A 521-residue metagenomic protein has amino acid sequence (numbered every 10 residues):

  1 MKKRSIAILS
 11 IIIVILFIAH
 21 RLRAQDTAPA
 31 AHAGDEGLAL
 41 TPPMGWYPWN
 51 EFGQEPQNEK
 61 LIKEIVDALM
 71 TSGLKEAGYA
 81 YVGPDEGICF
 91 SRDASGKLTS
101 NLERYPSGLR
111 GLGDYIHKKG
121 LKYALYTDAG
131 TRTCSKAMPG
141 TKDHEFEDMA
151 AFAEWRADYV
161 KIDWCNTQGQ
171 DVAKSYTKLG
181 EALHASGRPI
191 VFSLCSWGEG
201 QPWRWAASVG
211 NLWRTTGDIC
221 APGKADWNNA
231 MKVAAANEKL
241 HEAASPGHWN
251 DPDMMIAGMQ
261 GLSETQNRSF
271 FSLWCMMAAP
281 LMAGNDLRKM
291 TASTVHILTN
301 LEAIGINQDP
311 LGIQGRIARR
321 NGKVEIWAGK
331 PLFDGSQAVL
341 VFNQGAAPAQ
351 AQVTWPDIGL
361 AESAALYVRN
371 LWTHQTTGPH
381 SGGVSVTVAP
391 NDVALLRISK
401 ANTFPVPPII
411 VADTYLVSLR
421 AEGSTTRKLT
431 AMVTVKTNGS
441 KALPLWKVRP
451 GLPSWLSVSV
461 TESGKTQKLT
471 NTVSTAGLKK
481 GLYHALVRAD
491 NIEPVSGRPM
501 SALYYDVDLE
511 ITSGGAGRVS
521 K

Functional and structural regions predicted by a protein language model:
E51, I65-G169: Aromatic-lined carbohydrate-binding/catalytic grooves of carbohydrate-active enzymes
H144-E147, V191-D286: Glycan-recognition surfaces
W274-M277, M282-G284, R320-L360: Carbohydrate-binding surface patches
G378-V406: C-terminal beta-strand-rich structural cap/linker in extracellular carbohydrate-active enzymes
T403-N438, T475, L509, G514-V519: Beta-sheet-dominated interaction scaffolds and their linkers
P407-Y415, N438-T470, V519: Surface-exposed binding patches on compact interaction domains or structured appendages
G481-V495: A short beta-strand micro-motif common to beta-rich folds, especially ectodomain repeats
G497-S513: C-terminal edge beta-strand
